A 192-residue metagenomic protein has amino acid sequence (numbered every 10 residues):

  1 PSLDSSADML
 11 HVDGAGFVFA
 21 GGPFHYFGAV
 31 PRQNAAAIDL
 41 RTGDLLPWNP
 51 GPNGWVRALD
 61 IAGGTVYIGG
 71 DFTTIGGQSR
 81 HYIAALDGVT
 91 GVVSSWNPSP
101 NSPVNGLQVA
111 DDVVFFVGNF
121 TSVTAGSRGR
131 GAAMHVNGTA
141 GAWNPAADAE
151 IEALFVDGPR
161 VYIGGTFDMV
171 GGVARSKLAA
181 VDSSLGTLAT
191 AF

Functional and structural regions predicted by a protein language model:
P1-F192: Extracytoplasmic surface signature
